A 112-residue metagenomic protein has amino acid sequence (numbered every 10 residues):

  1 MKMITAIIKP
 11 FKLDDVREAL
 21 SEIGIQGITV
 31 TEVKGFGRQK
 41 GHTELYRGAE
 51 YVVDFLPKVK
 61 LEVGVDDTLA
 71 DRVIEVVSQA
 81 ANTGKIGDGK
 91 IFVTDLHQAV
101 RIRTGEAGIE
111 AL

Functional and structural regions predicted by a protein language model:
M1-L112: Positively charged, small/polar-rich N-terminal and surface patches that mediate targeting and assembly and bind
